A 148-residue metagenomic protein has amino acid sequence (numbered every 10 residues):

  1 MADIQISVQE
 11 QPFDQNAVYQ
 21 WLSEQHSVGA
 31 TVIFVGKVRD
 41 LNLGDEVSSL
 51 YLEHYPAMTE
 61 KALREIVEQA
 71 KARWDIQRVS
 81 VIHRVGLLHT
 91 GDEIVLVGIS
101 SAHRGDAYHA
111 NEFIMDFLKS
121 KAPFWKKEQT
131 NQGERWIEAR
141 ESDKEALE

Functional and structural regions predicted by a protein language model:
M1-I94, H109-E112, D116-E148: N-terminal, polar/charged subdomain of small-to-medium soluble alpha/beta proteins
V95-S101: Short glycine-rich or small-residue beta-strand-to-loop segments that form or flank ligand, phosphate, metal/Fe-S
